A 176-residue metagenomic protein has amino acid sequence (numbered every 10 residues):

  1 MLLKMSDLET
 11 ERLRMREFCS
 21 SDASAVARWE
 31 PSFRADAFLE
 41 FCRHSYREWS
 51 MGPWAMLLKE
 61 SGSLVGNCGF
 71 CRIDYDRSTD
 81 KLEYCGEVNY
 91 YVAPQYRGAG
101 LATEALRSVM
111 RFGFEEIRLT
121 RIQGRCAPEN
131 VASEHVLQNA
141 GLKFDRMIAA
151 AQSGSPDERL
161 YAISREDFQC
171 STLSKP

Functional and structural regions predicted by a protein language model:
M1-Q95, S108, F112, E116 (+1 more regions): GNAT-family acyltransferases
K81, G98, R121-I122: A generic structural signal for short
G98-E115, V131-N139: Conserved acetyl-CoA-binding loop-helix of GNAT-fold acetyltransferases
E116-R125: Conserved GNAT acetyl-CoA-binding A-motif
G124-E134, Q152: Conserved beta-strand-loop-alpha-helix junction that forms the acyl-donor binding cleft
